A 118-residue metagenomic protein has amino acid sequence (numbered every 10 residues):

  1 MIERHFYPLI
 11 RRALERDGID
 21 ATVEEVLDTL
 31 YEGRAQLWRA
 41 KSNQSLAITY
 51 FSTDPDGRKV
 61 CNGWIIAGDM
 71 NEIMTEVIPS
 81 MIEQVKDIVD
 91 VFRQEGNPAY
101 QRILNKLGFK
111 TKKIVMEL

Functional and structural regions predicted by a protein language model:
M1-V23: Short amphipathic alpha-helix that is part of the acyltransferase structural core
I10, L14, L30, M81-K86: Hydrophobic, Leu/Ile/Phe/Ala-enriched alpha-helical segments that form helix-helix packing faces
E24-L27, R34: Acidic, aliphatic-rich amphipathic alpha-helical segments
Y31-E72: Conserved donor-binding loop and adjoining core beta-sheet/short helix segment in diverse acyl/aminoacyl transferases
A35, K106-T111: Short glycine-aromatic motifs
G57-L107: Acyl-donor binding region in acyl/amide transferases
K110-L118: Conserved catalytic-core motifs of GNAT/GCN5-like acyltransferases
